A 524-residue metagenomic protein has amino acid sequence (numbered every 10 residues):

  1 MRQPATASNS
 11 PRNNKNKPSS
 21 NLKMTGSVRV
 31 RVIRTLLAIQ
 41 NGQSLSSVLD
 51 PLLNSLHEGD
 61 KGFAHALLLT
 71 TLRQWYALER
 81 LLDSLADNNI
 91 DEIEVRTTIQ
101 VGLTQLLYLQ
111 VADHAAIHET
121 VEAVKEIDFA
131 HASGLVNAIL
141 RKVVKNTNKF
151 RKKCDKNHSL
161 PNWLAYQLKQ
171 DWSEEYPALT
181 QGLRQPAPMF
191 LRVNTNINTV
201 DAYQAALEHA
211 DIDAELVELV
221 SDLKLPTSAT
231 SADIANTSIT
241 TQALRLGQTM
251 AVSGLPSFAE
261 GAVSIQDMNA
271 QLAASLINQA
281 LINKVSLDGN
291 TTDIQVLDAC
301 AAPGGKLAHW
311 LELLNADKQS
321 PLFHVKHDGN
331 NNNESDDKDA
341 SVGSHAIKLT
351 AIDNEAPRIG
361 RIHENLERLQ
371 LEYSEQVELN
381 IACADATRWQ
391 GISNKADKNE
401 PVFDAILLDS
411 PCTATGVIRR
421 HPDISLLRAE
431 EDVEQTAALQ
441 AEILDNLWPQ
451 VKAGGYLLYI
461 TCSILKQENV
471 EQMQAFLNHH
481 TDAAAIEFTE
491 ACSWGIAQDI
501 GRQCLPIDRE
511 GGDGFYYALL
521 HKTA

Functional and structural regions predicted by a protein language model:
M1-A524: S-adenosylmethionine
